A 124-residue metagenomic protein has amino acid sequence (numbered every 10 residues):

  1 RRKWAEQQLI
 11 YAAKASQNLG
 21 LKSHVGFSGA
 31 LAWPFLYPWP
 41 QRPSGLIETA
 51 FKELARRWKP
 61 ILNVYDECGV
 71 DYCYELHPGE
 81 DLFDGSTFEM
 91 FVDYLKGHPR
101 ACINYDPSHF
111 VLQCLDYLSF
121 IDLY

Functional and structural regions predicted by a protein language model:
R1-C102, L112: Active-site acidic/histidine proton-transfer and metal-coordination neighborhood in alpha/beta enzyme cores
V92-D93, V111-Y124: Glycoside hydrolase catalytic-domain groove-lining segments
D106: Active-site glycine-centered loops adjacent to acidic/histidine catalytic or metal-binding residues that shape
